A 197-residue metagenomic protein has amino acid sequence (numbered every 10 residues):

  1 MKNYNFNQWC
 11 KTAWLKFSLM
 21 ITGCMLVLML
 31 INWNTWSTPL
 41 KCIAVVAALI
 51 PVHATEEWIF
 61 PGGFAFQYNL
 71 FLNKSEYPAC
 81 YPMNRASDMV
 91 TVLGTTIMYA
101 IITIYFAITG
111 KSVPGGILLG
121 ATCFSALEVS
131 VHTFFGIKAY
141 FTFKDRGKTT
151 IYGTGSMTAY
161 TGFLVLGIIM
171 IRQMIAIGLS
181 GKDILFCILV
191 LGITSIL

Functional and structural regions predicted by a protein language model:
M1-Q8: Short, Lys/Arg-rich, polar N-terminal cytosolic tail immediately upstream of the first transmembrane signal-anchor
C10-L30: The first (N-terminal) embedded transmembrane alpha-helix
S18-M25, S87-F106, T158-I171: Core segments of transmembrane alpha-helices that mediate helix-helix packing or line hydrophobic substrate/ligand
L26-L40: Short, hydrophobic transmembrane alpha-helix segments
P51-I59, T122-I137, G192-L197: Transmembrane alpha-helical segments that form the membrane-embedded catalytic/substrate-channel core of multi-pass
Y68-T91: Juxtamembrane helix-capping/reentrant segments at transmembrane boundaries
M98-T161: Membrane-proximal helix-loop-helix units in multi-pass membrane proteins
G162-L197: Terminal transmembrane helical module of multi-pass membrane proteins
